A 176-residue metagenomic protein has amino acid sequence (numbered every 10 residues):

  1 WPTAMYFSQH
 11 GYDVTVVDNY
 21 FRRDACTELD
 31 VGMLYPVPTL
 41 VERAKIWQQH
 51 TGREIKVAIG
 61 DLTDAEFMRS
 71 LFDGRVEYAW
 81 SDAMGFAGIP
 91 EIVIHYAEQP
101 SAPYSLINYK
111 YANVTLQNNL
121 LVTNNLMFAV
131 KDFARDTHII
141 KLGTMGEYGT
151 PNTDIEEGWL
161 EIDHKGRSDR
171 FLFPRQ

Functional and structural regions predicted by a protein language model:
W1-Q176: N-terminal Rossmann-like NAD(P)+-binding domain of SDR-like oxidoreductases, especially those catalyzing
